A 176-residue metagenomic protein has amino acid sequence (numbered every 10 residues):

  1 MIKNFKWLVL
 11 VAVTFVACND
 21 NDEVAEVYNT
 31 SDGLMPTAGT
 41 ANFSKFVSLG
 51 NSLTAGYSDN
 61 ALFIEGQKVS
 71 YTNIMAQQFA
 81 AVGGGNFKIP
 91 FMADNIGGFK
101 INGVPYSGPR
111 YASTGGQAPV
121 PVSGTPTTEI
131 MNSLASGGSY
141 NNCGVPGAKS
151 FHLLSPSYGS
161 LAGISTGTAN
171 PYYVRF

Functional and structural regions predicted by a protein language model:
K3-L10: Sec-dependent signal peptide recognition, specifically the positively charged N-region followed immediately by
T14-A17: C-terminal motif of bacterial Sec signal peptides marking the signal peptidase cleavage site
N19-F176: Conserved active-site regions of diverse hydrolases
